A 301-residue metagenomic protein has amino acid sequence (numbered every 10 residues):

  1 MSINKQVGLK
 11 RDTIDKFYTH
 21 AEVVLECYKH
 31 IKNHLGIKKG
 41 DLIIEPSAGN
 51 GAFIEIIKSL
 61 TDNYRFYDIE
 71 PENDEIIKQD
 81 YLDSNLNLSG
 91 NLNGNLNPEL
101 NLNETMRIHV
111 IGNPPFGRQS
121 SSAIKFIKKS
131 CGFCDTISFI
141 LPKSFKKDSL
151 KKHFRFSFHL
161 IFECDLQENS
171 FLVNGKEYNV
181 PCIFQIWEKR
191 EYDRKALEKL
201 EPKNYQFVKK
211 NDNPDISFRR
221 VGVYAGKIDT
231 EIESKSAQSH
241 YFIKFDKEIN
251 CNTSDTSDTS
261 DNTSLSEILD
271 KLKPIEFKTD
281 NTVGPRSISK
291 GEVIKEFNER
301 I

Functional and structural regions predicted by a protein language model:
M1-I301: Class I S-adenosyl-L-methionine-dependent methyltransferase catalytic core
